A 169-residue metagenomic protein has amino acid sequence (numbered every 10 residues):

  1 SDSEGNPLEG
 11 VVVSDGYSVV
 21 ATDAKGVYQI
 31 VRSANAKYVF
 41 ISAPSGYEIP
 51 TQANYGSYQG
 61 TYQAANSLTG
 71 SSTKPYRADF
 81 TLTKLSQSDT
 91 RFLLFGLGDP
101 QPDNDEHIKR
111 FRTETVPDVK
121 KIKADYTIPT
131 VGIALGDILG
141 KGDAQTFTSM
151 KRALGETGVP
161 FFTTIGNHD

Functional and structural regions predicted by a protein language model:
S1-D2, G26, F80: A short, amphipathic beta-strand motif
S1-E4, F92: A short, Gly/Thr-enriched small/hydrophobic beta-strand-prone motif that recurs across taxa
G5, D125-Y126, G158: Alpha-helix termination/capping residues and helix-transition junctions
P7-S33: Short, acidic Ser/Thr/Gly-rich low-complexity loop/linker segments typical of extracellular and cell-surface proteins
V13, I41-S42, F80: N-terminal secretion/transport leader regions
V19, A34-S57: A short, solvent-exposed beta-strand micro-motif common in secreted/extracellular proteins
S45, A144-D169: Extended active-site neighborhood of metal-dependent phosphoesterases/phosphodiesterases
T61-Q63, T69-F147: N-terminal active-site segment of His-dependent metallophosphoesterases
